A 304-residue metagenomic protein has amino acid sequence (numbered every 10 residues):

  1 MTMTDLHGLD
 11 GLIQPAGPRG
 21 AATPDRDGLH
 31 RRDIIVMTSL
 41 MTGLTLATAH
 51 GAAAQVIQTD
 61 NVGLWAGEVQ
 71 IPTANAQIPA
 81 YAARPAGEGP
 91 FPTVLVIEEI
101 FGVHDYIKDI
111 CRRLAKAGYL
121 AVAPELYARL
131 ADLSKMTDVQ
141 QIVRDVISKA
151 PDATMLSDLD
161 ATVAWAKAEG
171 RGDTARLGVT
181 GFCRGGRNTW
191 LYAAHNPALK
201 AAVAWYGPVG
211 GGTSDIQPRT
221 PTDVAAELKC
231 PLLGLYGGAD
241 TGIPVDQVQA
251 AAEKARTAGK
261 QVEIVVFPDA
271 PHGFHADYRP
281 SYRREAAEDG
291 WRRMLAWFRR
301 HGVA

Functional and structural regions predicted by a protein language model:
M1-L29: N-terminal secretory signal peptides
G28-V36, G43-Q58: N-terminal twin-arginine translocation
Q55-A86: N-terminal cap/lid segment of alpha/beta-hydrolase-fold proteins
P90-E99: Short beta-strand element of the alpha/beta-hydrolase
T137-G178, V303: Gly/Ser-rich "nucleophile elbow"/oxyanion-hole loop immediately N-terminal to the catalytic nucleophile in hydrolases
A161-V224: Primarily recognizes the serine-hydrolase "nucleophile elbow" in alpha/beta-hydrolase and SGNH/GDSL folds
L228, G234-Y236: Short beta-strand/loop motif that positions the catalytic acidic residue of the alpha/beta-hydrolase fold
G259-A304: C-terminal catalytic histidine-bearing segment of alpha/beta-hydrolase fold enzymes
